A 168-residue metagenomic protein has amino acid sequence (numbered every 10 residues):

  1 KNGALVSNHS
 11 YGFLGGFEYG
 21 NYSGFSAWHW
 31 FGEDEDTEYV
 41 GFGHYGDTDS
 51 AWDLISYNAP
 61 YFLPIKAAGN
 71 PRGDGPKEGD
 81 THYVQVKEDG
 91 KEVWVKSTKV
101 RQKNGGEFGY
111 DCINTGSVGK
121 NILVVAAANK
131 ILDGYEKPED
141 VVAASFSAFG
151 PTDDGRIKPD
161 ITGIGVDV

Functional and structural regions predicted by a protein language model:
K1-V168: Loop-rich non-cytosolic ectodomains and luminal regions
